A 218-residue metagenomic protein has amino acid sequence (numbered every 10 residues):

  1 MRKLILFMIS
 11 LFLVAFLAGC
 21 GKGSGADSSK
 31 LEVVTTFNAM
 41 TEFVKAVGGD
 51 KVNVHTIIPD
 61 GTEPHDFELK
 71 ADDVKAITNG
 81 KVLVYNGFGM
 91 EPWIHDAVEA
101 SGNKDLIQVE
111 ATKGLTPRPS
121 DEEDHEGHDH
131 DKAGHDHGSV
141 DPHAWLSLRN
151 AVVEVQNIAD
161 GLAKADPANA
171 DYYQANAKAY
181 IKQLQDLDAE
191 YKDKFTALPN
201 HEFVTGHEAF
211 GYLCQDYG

Functional and structural regions predicted by a protein language model:
I5-F7, A18-G218: Extracytoplasmic metal-acquisition and chelation regions
F12-L17: Hydrophobic core
